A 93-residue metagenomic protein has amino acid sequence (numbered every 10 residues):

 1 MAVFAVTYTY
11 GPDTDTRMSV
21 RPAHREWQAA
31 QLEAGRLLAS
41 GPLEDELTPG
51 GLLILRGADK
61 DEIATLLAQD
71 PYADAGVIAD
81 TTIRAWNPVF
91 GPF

Functional and structural regions predicted by a protein language model:
M1-F93: Conserved, structured core segments of small domains
